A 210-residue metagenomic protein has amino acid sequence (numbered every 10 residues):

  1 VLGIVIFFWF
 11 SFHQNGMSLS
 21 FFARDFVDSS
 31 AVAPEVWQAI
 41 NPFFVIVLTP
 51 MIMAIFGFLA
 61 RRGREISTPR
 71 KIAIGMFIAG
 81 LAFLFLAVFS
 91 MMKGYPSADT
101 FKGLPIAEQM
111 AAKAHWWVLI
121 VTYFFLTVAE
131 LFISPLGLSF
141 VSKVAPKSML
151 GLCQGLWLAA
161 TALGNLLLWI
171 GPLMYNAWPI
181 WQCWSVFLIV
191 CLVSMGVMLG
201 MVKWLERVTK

Functional and structural regions predicted by a protein language model:
V1-F22, V27, P34-L136, F140-W204: Membrane-embedded alpha-helical bundles of multi-pass transporters/translocases, especially carrier/permease families
E206-K210: Short, charged juxtamembrane terminal tails flanking transmembrane helices
